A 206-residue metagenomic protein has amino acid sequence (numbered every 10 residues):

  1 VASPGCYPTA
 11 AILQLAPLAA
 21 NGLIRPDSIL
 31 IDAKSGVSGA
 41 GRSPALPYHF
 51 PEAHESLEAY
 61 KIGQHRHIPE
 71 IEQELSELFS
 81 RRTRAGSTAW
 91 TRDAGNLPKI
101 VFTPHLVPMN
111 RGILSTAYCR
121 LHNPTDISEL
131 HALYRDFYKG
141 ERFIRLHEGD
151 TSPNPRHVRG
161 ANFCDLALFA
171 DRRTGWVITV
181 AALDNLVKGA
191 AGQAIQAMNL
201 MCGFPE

Functional and structural regions predicted by a protein language model:
G5-T9, V37: Gly/Ser/Thr-rich loops at beta-strand to alpha-helix junctions that form or flank small-molecule/cofactor-binding
T9-A10, T125, G189: Residues that form or flank phosphate/diphosphate-binding pockets in enzymes that use nucleotide phosphates
L13-P17, E70-E74, L133, Q193 (+1 more regions): Alpha-helical scaffold segments in soluble metabolic enzymes
A16-R25: Basic phosphate/pyrophosphate-binding loop/patch that engages nucleotide-derived ligands
D27-L30, V37-G86, W90-T179: C-terminal substrate-binding/catalytic lobe of Rossmann-fold NAD(P)-dependent oxidoreductases
K34-G36, E206: A short, charged, Gly/Pro-tolerant segment at domain boundaries
F163-D165, A170-E206: NAD(P)-dependent Rossmann-like dehydrogenase/reductase catalytic/cofactor-binding core
